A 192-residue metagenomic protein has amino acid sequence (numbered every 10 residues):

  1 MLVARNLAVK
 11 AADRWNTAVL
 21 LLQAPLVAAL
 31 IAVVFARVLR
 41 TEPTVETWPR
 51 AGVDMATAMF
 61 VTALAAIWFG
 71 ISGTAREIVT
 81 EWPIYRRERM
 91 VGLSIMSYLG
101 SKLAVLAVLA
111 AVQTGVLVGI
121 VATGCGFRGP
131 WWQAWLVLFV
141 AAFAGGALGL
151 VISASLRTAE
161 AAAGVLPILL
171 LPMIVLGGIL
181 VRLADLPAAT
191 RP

Functional and structural regions predicted by a protein language model:
R5: Conserved interdomain hinge at the start of the Helicase C-terminal
A8-P192: Membrane-spanning alpha-helical segments of multipass transporters and channels
